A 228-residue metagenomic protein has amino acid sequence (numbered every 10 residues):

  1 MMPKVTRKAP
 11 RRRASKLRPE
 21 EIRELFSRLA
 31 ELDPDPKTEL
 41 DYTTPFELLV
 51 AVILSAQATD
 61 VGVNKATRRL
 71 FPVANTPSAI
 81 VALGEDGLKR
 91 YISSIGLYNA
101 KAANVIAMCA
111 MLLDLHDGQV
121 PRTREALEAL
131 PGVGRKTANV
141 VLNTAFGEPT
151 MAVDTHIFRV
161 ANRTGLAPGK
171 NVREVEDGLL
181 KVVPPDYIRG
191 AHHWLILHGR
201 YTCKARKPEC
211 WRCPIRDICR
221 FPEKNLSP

Functional and structural regions predicted by a protein language model:
M1-T6: Mixed-charge, low-complexity intrinsically disordered regions
P10-P228: Catalytic cores of DNA base-excision repair glycosylases
